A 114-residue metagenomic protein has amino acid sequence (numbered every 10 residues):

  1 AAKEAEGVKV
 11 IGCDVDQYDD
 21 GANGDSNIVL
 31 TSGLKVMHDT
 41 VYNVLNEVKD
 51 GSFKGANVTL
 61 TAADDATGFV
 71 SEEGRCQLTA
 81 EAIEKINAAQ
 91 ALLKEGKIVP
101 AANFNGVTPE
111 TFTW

Functional and structural regions predicted by a protein language model:
A1-W114: A residue-level marker of the well-folded mature domains of exported/periplasmic proteins
